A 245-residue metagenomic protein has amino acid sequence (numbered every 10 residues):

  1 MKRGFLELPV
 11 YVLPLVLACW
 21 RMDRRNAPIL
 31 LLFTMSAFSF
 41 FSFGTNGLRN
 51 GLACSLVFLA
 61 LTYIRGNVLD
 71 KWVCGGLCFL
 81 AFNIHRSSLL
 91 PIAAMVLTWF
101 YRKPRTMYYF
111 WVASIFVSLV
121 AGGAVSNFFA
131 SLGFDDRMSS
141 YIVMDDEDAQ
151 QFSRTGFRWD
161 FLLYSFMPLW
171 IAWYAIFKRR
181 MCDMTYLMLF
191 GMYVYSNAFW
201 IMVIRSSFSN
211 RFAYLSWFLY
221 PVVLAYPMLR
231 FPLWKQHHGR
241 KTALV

Functional and structural regions predicted by a protein language model:
L8-D23: Transmembrane-helix motifs of polytopic, lipid-linked glycan transferases
C19-A37: Transmembrane-helix signature of polytopic, membrane-embedded enzymes that assemble or transfer cell-envelope glycans
G44-G51: Short acidic/glycine- and proline-prone juxtamembrane loop motifs at membrane-interface regions of multi-pass membrane
V57-W72: Membrane-interface transmembrane helices that cradle and orient dolichyl/undecaprenyl
G75, S87-T98: Transmembrane-embedded, aromatic-rich helix segments that form part of the hydrophobic channel/pocket engaging
A94-F212: Alpha-helical transmembrane segments and terminal signal-anchor/GPI-anchor hydrophobic tails, characterized by long
Y109-A113, L233-V245: Signature aromatic-anchored transmembrane alpha helix within multi-pass, membrane-resident enzymes that catalyze glycan
N210-P227: Hydrophobic/aromatic-rich transmembrane helices and adjacent perimembrane loops
